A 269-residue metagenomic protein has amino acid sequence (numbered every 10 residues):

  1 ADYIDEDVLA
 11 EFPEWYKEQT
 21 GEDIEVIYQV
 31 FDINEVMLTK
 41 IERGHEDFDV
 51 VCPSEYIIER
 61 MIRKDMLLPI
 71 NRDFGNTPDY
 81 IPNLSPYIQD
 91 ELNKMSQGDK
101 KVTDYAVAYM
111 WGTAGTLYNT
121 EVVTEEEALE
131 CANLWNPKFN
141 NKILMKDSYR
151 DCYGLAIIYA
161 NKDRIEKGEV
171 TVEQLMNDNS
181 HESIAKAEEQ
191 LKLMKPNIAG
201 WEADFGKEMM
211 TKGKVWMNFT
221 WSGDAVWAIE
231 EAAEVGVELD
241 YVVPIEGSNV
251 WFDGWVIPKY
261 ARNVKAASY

Functional and structural regions predicted by a protein language model:
A1-K64: Early extracytoplasmic/lumenal segment of secretory-pathway proteins
L38, E59-W111, E125-E130: Hinge/lid segment of periplasmic solute-binding proteins
I41, M209-T211, I257: Hydrophobic residues within well-ordered alpha-helices
R43-C52, M66-L68, F139-N141, K212-T220: Alpha-to-beta junction loops
G115-V122, I158-Y159, W251-N263: A bilobed periplasmic-binding-protein/Venus flytrap-type ligand-binding module shared by bacterial periplasmic
V122-L129, N161-G168, A261-A267: Short helix-loop capping/hinge motifs at secondary-structure junctions, enriched in acidic/polar residues
K142-S148, C152-A156, R164-D240: Ligand-binding pocket segment of bilobal, Venus flytrap-like solute-binding proteins
T220, D224, E231-Y269: Extracytoplasmic/periplasmic substrate-recognition and gating elements
